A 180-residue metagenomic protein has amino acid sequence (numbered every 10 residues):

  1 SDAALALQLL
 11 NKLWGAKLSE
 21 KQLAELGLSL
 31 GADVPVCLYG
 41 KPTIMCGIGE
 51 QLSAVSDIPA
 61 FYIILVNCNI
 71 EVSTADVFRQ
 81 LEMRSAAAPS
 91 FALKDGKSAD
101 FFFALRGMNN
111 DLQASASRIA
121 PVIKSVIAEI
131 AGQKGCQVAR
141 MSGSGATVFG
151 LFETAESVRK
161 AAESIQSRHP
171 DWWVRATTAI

Functional and structural regions predicted by a protein language model:
S1-E20, G40: DPxDG-like acidic metal-binding loop motif
A4-Q8, A24, F78, K124-I127: Predominant activation on well-ordered alpha-helical scaffold segments within soluble catalytic domains
S19-L30, A131, R159-E163: Short, well-structured alpha-helical segments that form the helix of a local strand-helix-strand
Y39, I44-V138, E153-E156, E163-D171 (+1 more regions): Conserved, helical-rich catalytic subdomain that frames metal- and/or nucleotide-binding sites in enzyme alpha/beta
A146-V148: Conserved glycine-rich beta-strand-loop-beta hairpin in the small C-terminal domain of fold type I
